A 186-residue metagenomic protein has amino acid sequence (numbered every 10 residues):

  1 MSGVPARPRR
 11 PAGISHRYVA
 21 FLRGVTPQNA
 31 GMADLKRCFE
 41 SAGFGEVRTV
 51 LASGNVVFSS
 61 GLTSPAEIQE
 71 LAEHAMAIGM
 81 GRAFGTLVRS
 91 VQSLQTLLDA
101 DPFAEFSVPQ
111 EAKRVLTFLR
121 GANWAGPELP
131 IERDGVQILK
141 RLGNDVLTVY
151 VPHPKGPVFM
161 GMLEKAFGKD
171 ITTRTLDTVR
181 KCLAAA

Functional and structural regions predicted by a protein language model:
M1-A6: Compositionally biased, low-complexity flexible segments
R9-S53, V57-A186: Surface-exposed, charge/polar-rich loops and edge strands
